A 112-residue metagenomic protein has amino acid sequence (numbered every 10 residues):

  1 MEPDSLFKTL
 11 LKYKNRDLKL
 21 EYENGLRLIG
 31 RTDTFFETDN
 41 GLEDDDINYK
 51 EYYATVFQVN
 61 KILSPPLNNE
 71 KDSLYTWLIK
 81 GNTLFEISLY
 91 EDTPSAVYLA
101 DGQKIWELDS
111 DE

Functional and structural regions predicted by a protein language model:
E2-E112: Conserved RNA-binding domains used in RNP assembly and mRNA/RNA metabolism
